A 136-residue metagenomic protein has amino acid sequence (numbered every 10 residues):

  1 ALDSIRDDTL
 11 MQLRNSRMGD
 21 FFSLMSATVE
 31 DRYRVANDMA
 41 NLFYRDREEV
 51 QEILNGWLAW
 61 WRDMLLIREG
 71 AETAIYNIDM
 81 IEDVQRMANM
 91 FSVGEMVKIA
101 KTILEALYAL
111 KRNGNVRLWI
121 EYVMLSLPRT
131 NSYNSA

Functional and structural regions predicted by a protein language model:
A1-G56, W60-A136: Charged, glycine-rich active-site and insertion segments that engage polyanionic ligands
